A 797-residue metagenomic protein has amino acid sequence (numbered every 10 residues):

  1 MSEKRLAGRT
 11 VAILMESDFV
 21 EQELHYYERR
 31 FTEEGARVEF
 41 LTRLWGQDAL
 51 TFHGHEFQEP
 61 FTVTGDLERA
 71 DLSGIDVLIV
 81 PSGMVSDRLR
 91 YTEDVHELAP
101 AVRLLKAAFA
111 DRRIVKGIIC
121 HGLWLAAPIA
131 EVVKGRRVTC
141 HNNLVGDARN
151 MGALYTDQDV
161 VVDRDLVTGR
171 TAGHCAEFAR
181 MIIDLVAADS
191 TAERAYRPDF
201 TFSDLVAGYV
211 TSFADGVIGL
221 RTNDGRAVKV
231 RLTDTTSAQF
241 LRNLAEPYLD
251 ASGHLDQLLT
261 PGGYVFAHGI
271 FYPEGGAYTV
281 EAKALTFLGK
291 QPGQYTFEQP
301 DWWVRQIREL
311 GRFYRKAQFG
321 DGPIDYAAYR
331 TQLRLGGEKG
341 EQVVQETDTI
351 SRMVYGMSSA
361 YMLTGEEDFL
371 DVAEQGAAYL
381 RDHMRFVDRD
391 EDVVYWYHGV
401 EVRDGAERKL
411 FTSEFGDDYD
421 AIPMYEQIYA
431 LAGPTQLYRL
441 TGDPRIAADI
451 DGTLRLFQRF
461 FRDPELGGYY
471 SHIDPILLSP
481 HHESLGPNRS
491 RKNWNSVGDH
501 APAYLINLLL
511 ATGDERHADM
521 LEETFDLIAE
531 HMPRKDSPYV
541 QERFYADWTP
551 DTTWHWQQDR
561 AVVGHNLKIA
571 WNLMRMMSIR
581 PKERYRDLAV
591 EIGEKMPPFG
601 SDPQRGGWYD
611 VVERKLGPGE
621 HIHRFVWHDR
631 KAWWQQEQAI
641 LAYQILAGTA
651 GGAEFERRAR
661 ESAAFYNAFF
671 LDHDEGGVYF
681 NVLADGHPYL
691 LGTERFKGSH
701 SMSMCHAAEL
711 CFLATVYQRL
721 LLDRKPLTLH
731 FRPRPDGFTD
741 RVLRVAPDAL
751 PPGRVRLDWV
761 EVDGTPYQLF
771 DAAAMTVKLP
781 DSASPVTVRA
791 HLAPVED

Functional and structural regions predicted by a protein language model:
M1-R113, W124-R137, V145-R194: Extended, subdomain-level signal for the structured scaffold at the beginning of enzyme domains
V38, K116, V265: Hydrophobic anchor at the start of a short beta-strand that flanks the dinucleotide cofactor-binding loop
G117, R136, E426-I428: Generic beta-strand structural signal
I118-G122: Short, thiol/selenol-centered motifs that function as redox-active sites or metal-ligating centers
E193-D797: Glycan-recognition and catalytic cores of secretory/periplasmic carbohydrate-active enzymes
